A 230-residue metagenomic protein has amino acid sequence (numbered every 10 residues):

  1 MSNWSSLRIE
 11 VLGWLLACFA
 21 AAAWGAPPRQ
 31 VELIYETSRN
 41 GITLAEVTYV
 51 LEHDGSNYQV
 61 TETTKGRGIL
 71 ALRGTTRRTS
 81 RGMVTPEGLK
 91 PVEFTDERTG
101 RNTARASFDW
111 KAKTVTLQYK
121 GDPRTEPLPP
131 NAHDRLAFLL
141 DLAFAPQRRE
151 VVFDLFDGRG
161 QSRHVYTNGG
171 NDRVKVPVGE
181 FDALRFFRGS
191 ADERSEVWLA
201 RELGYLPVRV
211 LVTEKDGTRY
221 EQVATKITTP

Functional and structural regions predicted by a protein language model:
M1-L7: N-terminal secretory signal peptides that target proteins for export/translocation
E10-A22: Bacterial N-terminal signal peptides
A26-K111, F144-P230: Acidic, serine/threonine-rich low-complexity disordered tracts
T99-A143: Hydrophobic, well-structured mid-protein blocks that either form specific transmembrane helices
